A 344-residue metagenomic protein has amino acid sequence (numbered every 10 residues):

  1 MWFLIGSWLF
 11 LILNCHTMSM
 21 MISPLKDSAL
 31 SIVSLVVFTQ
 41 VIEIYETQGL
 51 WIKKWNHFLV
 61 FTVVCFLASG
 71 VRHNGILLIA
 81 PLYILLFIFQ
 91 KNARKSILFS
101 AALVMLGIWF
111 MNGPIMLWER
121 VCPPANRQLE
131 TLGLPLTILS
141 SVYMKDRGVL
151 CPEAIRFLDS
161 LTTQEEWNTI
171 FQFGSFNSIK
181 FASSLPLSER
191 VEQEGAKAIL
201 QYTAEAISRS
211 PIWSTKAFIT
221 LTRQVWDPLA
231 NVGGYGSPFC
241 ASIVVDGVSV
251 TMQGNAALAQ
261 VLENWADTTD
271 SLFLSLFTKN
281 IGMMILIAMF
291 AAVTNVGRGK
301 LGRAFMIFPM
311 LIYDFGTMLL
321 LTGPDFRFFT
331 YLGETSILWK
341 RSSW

Functional and structural regions predicted by a protein language model:
M1-L13, S31-I32, W51-N56, L301-F308: Transmembrane-helix signature of polytopic, membrane-embedded enzymes that assemble or transfer cell-envelope glycans
W2-I5, T47-F66, K95-L98: Short hydrophobic alpha-helices at membrane interfaces in multi-pass membrane enzymes
I22-A29, V71: Short acidic/glycine- and proline-prone juxtamembrane loop motifs at membrane-interface regions of multi-pass membrane
A29-G49, V60-C65, L82, T335-W339: Specific aromatic-rich, kink-prone transmembrane helix
H57-R72, Y83, L103-I108: Membrane-interface alpha helices of multi-pass inner-membrane proteins
H73-I88, S100: Transmembrane-embedded, aromatic-rich helix segments that form part of the hydrophobic channel/pocket engaging
C122-G254: Membrane-proximal stem/loop segments at transmembrane-domain junctions that anchor or position
K216-I307, L311: Membrane-interface anchor segments at the N-terminal boundary of transmembrane helices in multi-pass membrane enzymes
